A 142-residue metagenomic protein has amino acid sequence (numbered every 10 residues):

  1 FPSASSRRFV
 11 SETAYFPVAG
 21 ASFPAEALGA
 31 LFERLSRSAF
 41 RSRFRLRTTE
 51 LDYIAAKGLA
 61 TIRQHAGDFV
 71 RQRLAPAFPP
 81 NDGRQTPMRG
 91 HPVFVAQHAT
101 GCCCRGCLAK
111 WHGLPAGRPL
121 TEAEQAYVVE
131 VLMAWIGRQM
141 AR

Functional and structural regions predicted by a protein language model:
S3-S11: Low-acidity, Ser/Thr- and Arg-rich intrinsically disordered low-complexity segments
A19-V70: Core of compact, soluble alpha-helical bundle domains
Q64-Q72, G106-K110, A134: Short, hydrophobic/amphipathic alpha-helical patches that form generic packing surfaces within helical domains
P80-T100: Immediate flanking context of iron-sulfur cluster ligation sites
G106-E130: Iron-sulfur (Fe-S) cluster-binding segments and ferredoxin-like electron-carrier domains, especially [2Fe-2S]
Y127-R142: Short Fe-S-cluster ligation motifs
